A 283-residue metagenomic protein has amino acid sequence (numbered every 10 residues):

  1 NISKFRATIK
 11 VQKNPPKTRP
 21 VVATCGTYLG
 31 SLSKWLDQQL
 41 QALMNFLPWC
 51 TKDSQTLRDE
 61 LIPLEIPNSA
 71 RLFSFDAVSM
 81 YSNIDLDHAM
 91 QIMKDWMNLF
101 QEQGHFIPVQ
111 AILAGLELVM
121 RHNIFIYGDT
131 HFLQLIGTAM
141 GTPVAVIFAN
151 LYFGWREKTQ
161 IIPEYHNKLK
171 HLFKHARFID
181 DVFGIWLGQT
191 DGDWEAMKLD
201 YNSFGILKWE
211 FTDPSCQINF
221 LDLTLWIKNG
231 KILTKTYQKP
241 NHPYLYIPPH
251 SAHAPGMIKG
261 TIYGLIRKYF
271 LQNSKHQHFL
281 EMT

Functional and structural regions predicted by a protein language model:
N1-T283: Charged structural interfaces that engage phosphate-rich ligands and support phosphoryl-transfer chemistry
